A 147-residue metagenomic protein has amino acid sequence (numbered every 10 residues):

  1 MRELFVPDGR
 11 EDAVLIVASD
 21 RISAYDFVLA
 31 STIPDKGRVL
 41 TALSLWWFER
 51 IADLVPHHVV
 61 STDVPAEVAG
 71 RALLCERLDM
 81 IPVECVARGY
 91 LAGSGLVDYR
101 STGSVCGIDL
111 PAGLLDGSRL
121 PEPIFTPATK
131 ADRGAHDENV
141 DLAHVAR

Functional and structural regions predicted by a protein language model:
M1-D132: Active-site loop/lid in soluble adenylation, ligation, and acyl-transfer enzymes
H144-R147: A mid-sequence, solvent-exposed acidic-amphipathic segment
